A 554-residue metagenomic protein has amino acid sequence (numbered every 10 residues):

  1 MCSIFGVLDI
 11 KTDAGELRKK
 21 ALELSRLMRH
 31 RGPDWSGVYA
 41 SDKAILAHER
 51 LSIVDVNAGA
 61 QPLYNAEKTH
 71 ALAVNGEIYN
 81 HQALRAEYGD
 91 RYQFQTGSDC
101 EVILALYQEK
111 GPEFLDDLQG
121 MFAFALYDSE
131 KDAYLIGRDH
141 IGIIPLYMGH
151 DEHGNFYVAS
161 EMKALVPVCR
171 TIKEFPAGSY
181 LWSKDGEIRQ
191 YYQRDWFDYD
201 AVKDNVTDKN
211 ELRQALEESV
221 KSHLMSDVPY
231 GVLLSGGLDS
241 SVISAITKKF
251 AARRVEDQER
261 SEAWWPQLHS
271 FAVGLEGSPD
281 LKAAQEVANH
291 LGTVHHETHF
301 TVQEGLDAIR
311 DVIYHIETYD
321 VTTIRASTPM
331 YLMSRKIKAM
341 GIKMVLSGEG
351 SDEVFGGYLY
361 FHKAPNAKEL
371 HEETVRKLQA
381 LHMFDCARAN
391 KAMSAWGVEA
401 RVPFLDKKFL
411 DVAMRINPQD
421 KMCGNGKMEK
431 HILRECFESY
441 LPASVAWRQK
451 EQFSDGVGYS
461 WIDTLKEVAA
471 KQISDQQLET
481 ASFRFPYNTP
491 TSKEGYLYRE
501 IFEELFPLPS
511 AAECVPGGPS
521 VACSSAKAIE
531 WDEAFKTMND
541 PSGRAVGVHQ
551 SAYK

Functional and structural regions predicted by a protein language model:
M1, A339-L346, E353, L359 (+2 more regions): Adenosyl-5′-phosphate
M1-Y319: Cysteine-centered catalytic environments shared across enzyme families
T12-D13, T322, K421-C423: A generic structural signal for short coil/turn motifs at secondary-structure boundaries
L17, T96-D99, L118, D208-L212 (+11 more regions): Hydrophobic (often cysteine-bearing) scaffold residues that line and stabilize catalytic clefts of nucleotide/cofactor
L51, G350-E353: Short glycine-rich anion-binding loops that position phosphate/pyrophosphate groups of nucleotides and phosphorylated
G236-G237, S347-G350: Glycine-rich beta-strand-to-loop/alpha-helix junction loops that act as flexible
K336: Adenylate-forming
